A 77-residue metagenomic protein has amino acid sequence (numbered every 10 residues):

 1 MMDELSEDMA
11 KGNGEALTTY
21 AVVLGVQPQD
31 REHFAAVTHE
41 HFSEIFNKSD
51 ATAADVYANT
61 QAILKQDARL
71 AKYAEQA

Functional and structural regions predicted by a protein language model:
M1-A77: Mature extracellular/secreted ectodomains of secretory-pathway proteins
